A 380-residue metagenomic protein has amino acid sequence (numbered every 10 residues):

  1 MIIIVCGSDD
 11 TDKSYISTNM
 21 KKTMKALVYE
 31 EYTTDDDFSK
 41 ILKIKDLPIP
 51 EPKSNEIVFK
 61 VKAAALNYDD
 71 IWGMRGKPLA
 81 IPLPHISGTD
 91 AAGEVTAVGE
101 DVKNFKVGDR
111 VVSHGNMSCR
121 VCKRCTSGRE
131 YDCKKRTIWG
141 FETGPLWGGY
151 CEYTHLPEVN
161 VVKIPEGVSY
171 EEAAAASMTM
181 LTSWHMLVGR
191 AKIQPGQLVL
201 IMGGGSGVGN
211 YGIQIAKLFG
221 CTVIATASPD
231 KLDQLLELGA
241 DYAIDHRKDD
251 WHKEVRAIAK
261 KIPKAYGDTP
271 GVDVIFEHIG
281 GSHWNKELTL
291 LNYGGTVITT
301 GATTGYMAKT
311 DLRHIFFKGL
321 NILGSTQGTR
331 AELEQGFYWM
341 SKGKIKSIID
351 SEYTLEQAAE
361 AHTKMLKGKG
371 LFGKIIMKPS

Functional and structural regions predicted by a protein language model:
K21-K22, R330-S380: C-terminal hydrophobic helical "lid"/dimerization subdomain of Rossmann-like NAD(P)H-dependent oxidoreductases
P48-A65, K77-T126, W147, P165-V168: Glycine-rich beta-strand-centered segment in the early N-terminal region that forms part of a ligand/cofactor-binding
M117-G203: NAD(P)H dinucleotide-binding glycine-rich loop of Rossmann-like/cofactor-binding domains, especially the beta1-alpha1
V168-D249: Mid-domain Rossmann-like dinucleotide-binding core that forms the NAD(H)/NADP(H) cofactor-binding site
I224-A227, Q234-N321: Glycine-rich cofactor phosphate-binding loops and adjacent beta1-alpha1 units of small-molecule cofactor enzyme domains
